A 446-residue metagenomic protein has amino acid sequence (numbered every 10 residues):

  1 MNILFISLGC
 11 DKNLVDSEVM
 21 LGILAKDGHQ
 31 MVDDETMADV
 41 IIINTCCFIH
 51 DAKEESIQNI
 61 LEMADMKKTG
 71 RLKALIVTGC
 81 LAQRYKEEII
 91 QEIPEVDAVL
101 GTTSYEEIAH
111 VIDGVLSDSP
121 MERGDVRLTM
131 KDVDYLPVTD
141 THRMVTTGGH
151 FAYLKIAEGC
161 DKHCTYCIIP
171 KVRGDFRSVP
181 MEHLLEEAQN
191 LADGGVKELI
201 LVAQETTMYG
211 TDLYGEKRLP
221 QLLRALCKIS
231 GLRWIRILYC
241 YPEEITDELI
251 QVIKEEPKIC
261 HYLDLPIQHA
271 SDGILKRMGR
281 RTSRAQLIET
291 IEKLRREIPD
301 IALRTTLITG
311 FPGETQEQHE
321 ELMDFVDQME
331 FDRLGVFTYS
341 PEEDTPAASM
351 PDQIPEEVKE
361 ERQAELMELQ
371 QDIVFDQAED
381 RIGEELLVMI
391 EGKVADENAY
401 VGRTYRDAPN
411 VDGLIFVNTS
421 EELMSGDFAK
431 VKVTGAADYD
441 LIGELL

Functional and structural regions predicted by a protein language model:
M1-Y209, E248, I259, L263 (+6 more regions): Proteins enriched for Cys/Gly/acidic motifs involved in redox and nucleic-acid/cofactor modification
I3, V40-I41, A152, L199 (+7 more regions): Conserved beta-strand core positions
I6, V202-Q204, L238-C240, P266-Q268 (+6 more regions): Generic beta-strand/beta-sheet core signal
C47-F48, R173-G174, L213-E216, K276-T282 (+1 more regions): Short glycine-enriched, charge-decorated loop/helix-capping segments at active-site entrances that position
L75-V77, R84, D193-H319, D327: Conserved SAM/AdoMet-binding glycine-rich loop
C164, L184, L201, I237 (+7 more regions): Conserved, mostly hydrophobic/aromatic
H261-Y262, L275-K276, L287, P299-A302 (+6 more regions): Extended hydrophobic-aromatic, low-complexity segments
S349-L446: Terminal RNA-binding accessory module
